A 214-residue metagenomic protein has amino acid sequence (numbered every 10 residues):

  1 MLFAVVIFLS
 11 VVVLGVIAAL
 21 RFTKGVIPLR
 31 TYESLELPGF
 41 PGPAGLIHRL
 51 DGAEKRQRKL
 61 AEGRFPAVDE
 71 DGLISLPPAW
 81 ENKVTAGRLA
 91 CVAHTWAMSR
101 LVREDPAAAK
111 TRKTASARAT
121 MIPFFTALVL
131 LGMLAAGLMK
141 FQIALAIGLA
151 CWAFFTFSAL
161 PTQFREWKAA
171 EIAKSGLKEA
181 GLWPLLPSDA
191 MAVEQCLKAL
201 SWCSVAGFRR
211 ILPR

Functional and structural regions predicted by a protein language model:
M1-S10, G137-C151: Hydrophobic alpha-helical transmembrane segments
F3-T23: N-terminal signal-anchor transmembrane alpha helix of single-pass membrane proteins, serving as the membrane-anchoring
L14-L20, L149, F154-R165: Hydrophobic alpha-helical membrane-associated segments
F22-A119, L160-R214: Polar-ligand-bearing catalytic/cofactor-coordination segments of membrane-embedded or membrane-tethered inner-membrane
F40-P43, M139-F141, F154: Glycine-centered small-residue hotspots that permit tight backbone geometry or close packing
L101-A108, V129-G137: Membrane-helix exit/interface motif
M121-L131: Core segments of transmembrane alpha-helices that mediate helix-helix packing or line hydrophobic substrate/ligand
